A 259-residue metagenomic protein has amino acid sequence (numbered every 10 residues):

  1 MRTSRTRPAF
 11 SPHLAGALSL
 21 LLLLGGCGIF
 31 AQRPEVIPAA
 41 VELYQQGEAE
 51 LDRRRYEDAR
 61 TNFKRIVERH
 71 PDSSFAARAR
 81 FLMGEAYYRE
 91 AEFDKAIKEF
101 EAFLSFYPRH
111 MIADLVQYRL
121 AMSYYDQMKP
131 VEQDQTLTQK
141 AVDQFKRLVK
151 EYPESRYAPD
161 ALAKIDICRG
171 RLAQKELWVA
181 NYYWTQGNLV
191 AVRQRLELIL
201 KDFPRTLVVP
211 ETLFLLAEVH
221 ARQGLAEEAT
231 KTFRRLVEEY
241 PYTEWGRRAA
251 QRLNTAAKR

Functional and structural regions predicted by a protein language model:
R2-A17: Bacterial N-terminal signal peptides that target proteins for export
R2-T6, L23-R259: Acidic, polar-rich low-complexity tracts and alpha-helical solenoid repeat scaffolds
A15-G25: Bacterial N-terminal signal peptides
